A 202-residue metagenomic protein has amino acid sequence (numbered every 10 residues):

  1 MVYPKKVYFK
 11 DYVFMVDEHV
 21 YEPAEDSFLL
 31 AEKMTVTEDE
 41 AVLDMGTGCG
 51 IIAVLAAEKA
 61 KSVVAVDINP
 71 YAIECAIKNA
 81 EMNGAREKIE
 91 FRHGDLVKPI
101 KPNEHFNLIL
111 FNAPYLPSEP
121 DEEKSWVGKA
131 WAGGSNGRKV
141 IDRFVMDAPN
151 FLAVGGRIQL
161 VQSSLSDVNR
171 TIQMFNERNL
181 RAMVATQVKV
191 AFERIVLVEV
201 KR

Functional and structural regions predicted by a protein language model:
V2-V36: Class I SAM-dependent transferase core
K10-D11, G84-I89, L180: A short helix-to-beta-strand connector/capping loop
M15, D67, A130: Conserved beta-strand segments that form the floor/walls of ligand-binding pockets within enzyme and binding domains
M15, V20, E32, R138-L197: Conserved Class I SAM-dependent methyltransferase catalytic core
E25-E123: Conserved SAM/SAH cofactor-binding pocket of Class I
V66, G134, V161: Active-site-adjacent beta-strand anchor residues
A113-V140: Mobile active-site "lid"/loop adjacent to the S-adenosyl-L-methionine
V198-R202: C-terminal lobe and adjacent flexible extensions of AdoMet/dcAdoMet transferase-like proteins
